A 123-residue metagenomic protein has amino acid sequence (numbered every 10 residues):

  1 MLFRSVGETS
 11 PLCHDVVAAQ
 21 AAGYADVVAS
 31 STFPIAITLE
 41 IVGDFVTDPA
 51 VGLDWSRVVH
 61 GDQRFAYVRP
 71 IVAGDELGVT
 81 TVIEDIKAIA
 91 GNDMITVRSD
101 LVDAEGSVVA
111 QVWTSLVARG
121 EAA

Functional and structural regions predicted by a protein language model:
M1-D62: Hot-dog-fold acyl-thioester-processing enzymes
D62, Y67-A123: HotDog/MaoC-like acyl-thioester-processing domains
